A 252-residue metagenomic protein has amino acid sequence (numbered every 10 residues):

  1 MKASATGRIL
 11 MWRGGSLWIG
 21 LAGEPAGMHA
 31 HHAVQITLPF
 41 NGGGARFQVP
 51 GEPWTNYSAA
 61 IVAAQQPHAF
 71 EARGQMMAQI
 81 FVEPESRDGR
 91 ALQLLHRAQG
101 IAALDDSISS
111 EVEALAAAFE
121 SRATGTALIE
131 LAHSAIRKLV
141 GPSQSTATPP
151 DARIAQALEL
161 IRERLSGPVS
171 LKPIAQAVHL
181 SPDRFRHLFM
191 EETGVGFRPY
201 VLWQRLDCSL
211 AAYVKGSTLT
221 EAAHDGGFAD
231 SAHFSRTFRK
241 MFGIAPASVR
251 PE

Functional and structural regions predicted by a protein language model:
K2-A98: N-terminal regulatory/effector-sensing and dimerization cores that precede helix-turn-helix DNA-binding domains
Q93, G141-Q144, R250-E252: Short, charged, intrinsically disordered terminal tails
Q99-V178, E191-P199, W203: Short, Lys/Arg-enriched, Trp-marked, Pro/Gly-tolerant hinge/linker segments that flank
P168-P173, E191-A229, P251-E252: Terminal helix-turn-helix DNA-binding modules in bacterial transcription factors
S181, A229-D230: Short coil turns linking two alpha-helices in DNA-binding domains
F185, F189, H233-F234, F238: Short hydrophobic/aromatic patch on the recognition helix
